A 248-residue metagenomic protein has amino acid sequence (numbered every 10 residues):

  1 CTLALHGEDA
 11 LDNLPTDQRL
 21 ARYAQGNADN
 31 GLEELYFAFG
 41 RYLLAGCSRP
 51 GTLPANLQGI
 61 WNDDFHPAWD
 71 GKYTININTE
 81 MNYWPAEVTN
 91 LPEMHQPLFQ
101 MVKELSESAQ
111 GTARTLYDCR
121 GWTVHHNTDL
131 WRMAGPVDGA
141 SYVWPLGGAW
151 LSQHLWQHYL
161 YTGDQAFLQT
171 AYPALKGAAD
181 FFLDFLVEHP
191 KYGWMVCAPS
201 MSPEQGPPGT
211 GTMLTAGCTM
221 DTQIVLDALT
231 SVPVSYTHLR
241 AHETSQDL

Functional and structural regions predicted by a protein language model:
C1-Y73, L91-T112, Y236: Acidic/polar, glycine-enriched structural segments that form the non-catalytic walls/loops of the carbohydrate-binding
R22-N27, W84, N90-L146, W150 (+2 more regions): Active-site lining segments of carbohydrate-active enzymes
N27-A28, W69-Y73, A86, G135-L146 (+3 more regions): Alpha-helix capping and helix-loop boundary segments enriched in small/acidic/polar residues
G59-D70, H125-Y142, S200-C218: Acidic/His metal-coordination segments adjacent to aromatic residues that form catalytic metal sites in metalloenzymes
I77-E87, P145-W156, M220-S231: Well-ordered alpha-helical segments within folded domains of soluble proteins
G147-H158, F167-L183: Extended, hydrophobic alpha-helical segments in both membrane/secreted and soluble proteins
G177, F181-S235: Acidic/histidine-rich catalytic neighborhood
T237-T244: Conserved small/polar residues in nucleotide/adenosyl-binding loops
